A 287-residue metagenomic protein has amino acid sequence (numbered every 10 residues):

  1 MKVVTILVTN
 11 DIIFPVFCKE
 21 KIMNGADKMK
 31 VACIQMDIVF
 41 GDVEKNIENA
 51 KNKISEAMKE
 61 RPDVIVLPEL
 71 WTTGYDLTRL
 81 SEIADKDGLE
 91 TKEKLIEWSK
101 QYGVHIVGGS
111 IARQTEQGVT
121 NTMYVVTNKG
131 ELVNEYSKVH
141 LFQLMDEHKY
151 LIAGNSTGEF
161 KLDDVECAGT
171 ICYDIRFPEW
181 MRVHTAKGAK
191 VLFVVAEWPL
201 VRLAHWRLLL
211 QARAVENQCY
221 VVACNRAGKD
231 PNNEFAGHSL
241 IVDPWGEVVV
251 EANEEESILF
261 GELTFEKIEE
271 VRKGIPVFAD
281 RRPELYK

Functional and structural regions predicted by a protein language model:
T5-I6, I12, V16-K19: Short, positively charged and aromatic/hydrophobic N-terminal segments
D27-C33: Extreme N-terminal starter segment of soluble prokaryotic enzymes
Q35-G41: Short polar catalytic/cofactor-binding loops
V43-E44, I54-K129, E135, W198-V215 (+1 more regions): Cys-nucleophile CN-hydrolase/nitrilase-fold catalytic domain and related Cys-dependent amidase chemistry that acts on
I47-I54, F177-M181: Short, acidic/polar
G88-V107, R176-L259: CN hydrolase (nitrilase-like) catalytic-core segments centered on the catalytic cysteine and neighboring Lys/Glu
Q114-K187, V195, L200-L208, F235 (+2 more regions): Active-site catalytic loop in hydrolytic enzyme cores
